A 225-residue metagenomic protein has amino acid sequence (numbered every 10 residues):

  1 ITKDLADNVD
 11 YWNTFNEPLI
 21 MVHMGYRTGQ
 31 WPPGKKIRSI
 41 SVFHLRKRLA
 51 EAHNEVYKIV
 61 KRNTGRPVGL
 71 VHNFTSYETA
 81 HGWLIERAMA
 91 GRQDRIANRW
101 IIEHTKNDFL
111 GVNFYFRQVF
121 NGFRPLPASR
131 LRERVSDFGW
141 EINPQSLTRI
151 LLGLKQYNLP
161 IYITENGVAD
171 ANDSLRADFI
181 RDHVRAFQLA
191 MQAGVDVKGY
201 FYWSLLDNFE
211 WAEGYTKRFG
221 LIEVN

Functional and structural regions predicted by a protein language model:
I1-N225: Non-catalytic scaffold segments within catalytic domains of secreted glycoside hydrolases
